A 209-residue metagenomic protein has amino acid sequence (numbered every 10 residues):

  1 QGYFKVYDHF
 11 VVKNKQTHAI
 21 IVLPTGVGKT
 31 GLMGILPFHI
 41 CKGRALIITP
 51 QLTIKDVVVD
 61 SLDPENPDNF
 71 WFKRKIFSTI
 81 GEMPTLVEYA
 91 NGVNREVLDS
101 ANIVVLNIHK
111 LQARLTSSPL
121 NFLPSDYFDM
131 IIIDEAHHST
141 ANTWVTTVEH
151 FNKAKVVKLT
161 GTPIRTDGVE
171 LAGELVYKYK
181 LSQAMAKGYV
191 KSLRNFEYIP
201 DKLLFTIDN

Functional and structural regions predicted by a protein language model:
Q1-V22: Conserved pre-motif I regulatory segment
F4-H9, V27-G43: Walker A/P-loop NTP-binding motif
T25-V27, T160: Conserved phosphate-coupling serine/threonine residues in phosphotransfer and NTP-handling enzymes
I35, H39-K73: Conserved Walker A/P-loop ATP-binding site and its immediately adjacent core in helicase/helicase-like ATPase domains
L52-K55, H109-Q112, H137-H138, T162-T166 (+1 more regions): Conserved nucleotide-binding/hydrolysis micro-motifs of P-loop NTPases
N69-L115: Inter-Walker segment of RecA-like/P-loop motor cores
I108-L111, N121-K158, P163: SF2 helicase catalytic motif II
G168-N209: Interdomain helical connector at the RecA1-RecA2 junction of SF1/SF2 helicase-like NTPases
